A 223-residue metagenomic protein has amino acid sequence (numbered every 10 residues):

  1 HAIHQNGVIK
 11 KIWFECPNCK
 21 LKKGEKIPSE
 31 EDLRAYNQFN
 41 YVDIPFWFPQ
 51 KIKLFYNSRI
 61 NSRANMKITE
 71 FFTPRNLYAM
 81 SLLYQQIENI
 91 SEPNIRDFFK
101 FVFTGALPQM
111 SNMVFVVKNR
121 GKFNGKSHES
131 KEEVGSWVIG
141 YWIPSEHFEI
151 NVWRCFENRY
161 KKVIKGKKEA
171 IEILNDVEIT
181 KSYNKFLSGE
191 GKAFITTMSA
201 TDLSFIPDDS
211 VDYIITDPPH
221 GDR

Functional and structural regions predicted by a protein language model:
H1-P207, R223: Nucleic-acid modification enzymes, centered on SAM-dependent nucleic-acid methyltransferases
I214-I215: Hydrophobic beta-strand segment of the Class I
P218-P219: Conserved SAM-binding loop
